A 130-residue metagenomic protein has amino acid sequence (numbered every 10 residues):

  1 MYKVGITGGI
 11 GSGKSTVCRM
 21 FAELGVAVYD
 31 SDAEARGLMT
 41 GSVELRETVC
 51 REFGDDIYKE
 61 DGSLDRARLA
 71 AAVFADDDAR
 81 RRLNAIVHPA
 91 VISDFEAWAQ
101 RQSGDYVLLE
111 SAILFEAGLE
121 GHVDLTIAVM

Functional and structural regions predicted by a protein language model:
M1-L64: Glycine-rich phosphate-binding loop of ATP-dependent small-molecule kinases
K3, G9, V17-M20, G37 (+4 more regions): Residue-level recognition of specific faces of alpha-helices
T16, R68, A90, A112 (+1 more regions): Active-site phosphate/pyrophosphate-handling residues
D30-D32, N84, D124: Acidic side chains
R36-Y106: ATP-dependent small-molecule kinase phosphotransfer cores that center on conserved nucleotide phosphate-binding segments
S93-R101, Y106-M130: ATP-dependent NMP and nucleoside kinases share a basic, alpha-helical "lid"
